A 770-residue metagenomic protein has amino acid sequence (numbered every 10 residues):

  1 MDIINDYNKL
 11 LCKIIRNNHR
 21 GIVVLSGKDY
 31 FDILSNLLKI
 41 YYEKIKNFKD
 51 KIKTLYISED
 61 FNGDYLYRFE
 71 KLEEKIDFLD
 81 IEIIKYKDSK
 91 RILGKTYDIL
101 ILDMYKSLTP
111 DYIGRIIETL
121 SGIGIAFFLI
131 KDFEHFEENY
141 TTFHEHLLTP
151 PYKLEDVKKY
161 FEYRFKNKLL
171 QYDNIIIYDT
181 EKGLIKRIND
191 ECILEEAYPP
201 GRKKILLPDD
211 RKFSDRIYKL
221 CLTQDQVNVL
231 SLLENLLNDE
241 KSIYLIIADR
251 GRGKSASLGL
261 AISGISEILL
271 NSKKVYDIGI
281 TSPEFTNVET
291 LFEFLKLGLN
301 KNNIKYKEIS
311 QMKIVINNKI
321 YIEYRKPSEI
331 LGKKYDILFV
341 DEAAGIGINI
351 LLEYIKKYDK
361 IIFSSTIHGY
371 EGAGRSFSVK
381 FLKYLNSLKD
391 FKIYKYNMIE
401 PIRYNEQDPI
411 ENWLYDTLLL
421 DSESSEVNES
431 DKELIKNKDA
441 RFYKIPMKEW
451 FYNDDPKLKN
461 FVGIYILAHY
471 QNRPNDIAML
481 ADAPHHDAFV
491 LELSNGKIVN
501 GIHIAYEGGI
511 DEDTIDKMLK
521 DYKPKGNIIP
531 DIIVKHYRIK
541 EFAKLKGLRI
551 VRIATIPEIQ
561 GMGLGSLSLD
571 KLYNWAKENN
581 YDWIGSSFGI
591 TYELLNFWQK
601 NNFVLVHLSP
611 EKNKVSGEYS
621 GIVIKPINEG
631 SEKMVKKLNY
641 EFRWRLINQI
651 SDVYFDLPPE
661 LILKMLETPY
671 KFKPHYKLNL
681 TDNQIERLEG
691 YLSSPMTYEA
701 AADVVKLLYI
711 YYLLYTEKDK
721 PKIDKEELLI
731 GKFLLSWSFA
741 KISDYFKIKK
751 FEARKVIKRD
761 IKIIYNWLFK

Functional and structural regions predicted by a protein language model:
D2-E59, E240-L260: Glycine-rich P-loop/Walker A and Walker A-like loops and their local beta1-loop-alpha1 context in P-loop NTPases
D2-L11, Y218-S242: N-terminal pre-P-loop "Q-motif" helix
E59, Y65-T96, P283-L331: Inter-Walker segment of RecA-like/P-loop motor cores
L93-L100, Y105-P199: N-terminal accessory nucleic-acid engagement/regulatory domains that precede and modulate ATP-driven motor cores
E155-R202, D209-Q224, K383-V427: Conserved coupling/interface region of RecA-like P-loop/ASCE motor cores
L258-L260, R552, E558-A576: Conserved acetyl-CoA-binding loop-helix of GNAT-fold acetyltransferases
N300-N318, R325-S328, I337, N349 (+4 more regions): Terminal substrate-recognition subdomain of acyl/acetyltransferases
H485-A505, I510-D513: Conserved beta-hairpin
